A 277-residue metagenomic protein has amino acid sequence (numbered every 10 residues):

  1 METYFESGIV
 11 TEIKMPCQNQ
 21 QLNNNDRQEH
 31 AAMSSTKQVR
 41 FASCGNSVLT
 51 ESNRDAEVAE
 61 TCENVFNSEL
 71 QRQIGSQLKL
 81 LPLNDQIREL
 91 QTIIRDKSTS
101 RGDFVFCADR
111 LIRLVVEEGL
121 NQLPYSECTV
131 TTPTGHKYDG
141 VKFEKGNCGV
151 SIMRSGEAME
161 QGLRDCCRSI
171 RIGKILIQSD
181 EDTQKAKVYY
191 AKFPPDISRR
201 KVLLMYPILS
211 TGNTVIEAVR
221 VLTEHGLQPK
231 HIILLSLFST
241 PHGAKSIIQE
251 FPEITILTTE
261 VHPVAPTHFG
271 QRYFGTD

Functional and structural regions predicted by a protein language model:
E2-D277: PRPP-associated nucleotide enzymes
